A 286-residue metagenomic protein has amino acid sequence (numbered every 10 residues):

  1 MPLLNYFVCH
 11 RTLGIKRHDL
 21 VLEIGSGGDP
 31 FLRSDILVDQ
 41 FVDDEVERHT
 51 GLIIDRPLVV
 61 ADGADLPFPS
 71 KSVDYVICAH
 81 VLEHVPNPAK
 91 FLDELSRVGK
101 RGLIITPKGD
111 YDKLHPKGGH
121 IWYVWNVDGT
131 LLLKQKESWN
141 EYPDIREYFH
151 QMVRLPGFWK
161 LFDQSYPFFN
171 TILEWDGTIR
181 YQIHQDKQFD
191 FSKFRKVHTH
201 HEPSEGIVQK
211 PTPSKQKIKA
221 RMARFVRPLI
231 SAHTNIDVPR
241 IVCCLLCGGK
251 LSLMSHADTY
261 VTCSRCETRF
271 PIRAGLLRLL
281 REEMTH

Functional and structural regions predicted by a protein language model:
P2-L4, C9-T12: Catalytic phosphate/metal-binding cores of nucleic-acid and nucleotide-processing enzymes, i.e., regions that mediate
H10-Y111: Conserved SAM-binding loop
R11, R227-N235, L245-M254: Short, intrinsically disordered, charge-biased short linear motifs at domain edges
V60, A89-V238: S-adenosyl-L-methionine-dependent methyltransferase catalytic module, highlighting the catalytic core
D65-P67, Y123, S252, E267-R269: Short, surface-exposed charged micro-motifs
I241, Y260: Residues immediately within or flanking Cys/His clusters that coordinate Zn2+ in small zinc-binding modules
C244-C247, C263-C266: Short cysteine-rich clusters marking metal-coordination/redox-active sites
T268-E283: Short metal-binding segments enriched for Cys and/or His
